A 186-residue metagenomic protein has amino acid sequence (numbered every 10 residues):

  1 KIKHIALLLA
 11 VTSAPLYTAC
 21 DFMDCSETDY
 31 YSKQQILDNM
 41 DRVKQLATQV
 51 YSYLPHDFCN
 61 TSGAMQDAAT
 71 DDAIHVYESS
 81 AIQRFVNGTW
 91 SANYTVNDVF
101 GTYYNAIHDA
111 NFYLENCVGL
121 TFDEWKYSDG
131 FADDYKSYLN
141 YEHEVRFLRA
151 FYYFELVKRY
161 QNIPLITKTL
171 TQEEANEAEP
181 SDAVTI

Functional and structural regions predicted by a protein language model:
K1-S32: Bacterial Sec-dependent N-terminal signal peptides
L16-S26, E78-R84, I163: Short, compositionally biased low-complexity segments
C20-T70, A92, A183-V184: Membrane-proximal, proline-rich intrinsically disordered regions
K44, S52, S79-Y160, A175-N176 (+1 more regions): Conserved, well-structured interaction surfaces
F58-C59, L156-L165: Proline-centered turn/helix-capping motifs that create local helix->coil transitions or kinks
T61-A81, D129-A132, I166: Short, surface-exposed recognition loops and adjoining beta-strand edges that mediate ligand/DNA contacts, enriched
T169-E173: Short edge-strand/loop segments of extracellular domains
